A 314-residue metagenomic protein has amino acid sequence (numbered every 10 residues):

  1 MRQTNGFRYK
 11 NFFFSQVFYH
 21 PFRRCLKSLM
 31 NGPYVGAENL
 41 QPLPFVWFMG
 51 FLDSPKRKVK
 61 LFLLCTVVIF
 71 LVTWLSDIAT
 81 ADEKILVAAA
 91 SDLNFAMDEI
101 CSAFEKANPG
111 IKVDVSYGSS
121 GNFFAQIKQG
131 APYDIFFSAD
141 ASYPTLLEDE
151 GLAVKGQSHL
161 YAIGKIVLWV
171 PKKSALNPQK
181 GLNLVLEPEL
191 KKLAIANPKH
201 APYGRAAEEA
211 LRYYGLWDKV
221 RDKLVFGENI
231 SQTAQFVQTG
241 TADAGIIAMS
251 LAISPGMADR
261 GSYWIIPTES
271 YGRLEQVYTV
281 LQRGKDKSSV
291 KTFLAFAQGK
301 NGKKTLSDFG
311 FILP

Functional and structural regions predicted by a protein language model:
Q3, Y9, Q16-H20, Y34 (+1 more regions): Low-complexity, intrinsically disordered or signal/transmembrane-proximal segments
F7, C25-S28, G32, Q41-L43 (+1 more regions): Short, low-complexity intrinsically disordered segments enriched in A/P/G/S/L with frequent Arg, especially at protein
F12, L52-C65: Bacterial N-terminal signal peptides that target proteins for export
V17, V35-E38, V46, D53 (+1 more regions): Acidic, Ala/Val/Gly-enriched low-complexity intrinsically disordered segments
F62-W74: Bacterial N-terminal signal peptides
T80-N108, K112-Y117, G121, A125-Q129 (+4 more regions): Exported/periplasmic ABC-transporter solute-binding proteins
D134-S138: Periplasmic-binding protein-like
